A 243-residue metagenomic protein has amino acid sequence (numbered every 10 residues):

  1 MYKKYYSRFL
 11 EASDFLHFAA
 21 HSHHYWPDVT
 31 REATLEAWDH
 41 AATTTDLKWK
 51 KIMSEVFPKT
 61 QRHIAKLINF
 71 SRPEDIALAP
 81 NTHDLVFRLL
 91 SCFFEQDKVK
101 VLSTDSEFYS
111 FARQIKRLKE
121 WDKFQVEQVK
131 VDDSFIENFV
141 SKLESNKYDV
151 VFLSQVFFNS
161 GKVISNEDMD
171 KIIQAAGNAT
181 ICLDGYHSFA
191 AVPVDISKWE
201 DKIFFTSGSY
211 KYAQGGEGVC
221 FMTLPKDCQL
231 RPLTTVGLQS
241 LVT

Functional and structural regions predicted by a protein language model:
M1-T243: Pyridoxal 5′-phosphate
